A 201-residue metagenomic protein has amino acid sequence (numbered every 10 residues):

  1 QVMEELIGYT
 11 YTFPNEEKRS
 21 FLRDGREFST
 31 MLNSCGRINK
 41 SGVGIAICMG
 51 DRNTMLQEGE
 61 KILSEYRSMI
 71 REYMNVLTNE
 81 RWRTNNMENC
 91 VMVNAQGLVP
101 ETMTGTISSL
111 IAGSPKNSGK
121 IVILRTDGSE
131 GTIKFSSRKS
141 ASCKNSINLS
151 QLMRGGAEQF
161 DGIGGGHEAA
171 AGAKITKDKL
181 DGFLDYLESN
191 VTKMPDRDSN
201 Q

Functional and structural regions predicted by a protein language model:
M3-I47, L56-Q57, C90-Q201: Glycine-rich, acidic loop segments that terminate in or are immediately followed by a histidine
G36, R52, I70, M74-N85 (+3 more regions): Alpha-helix capping/termination and helix-coil
G42-G50, S64, S68: Long, K/E/R/D-enriched contiguous segments that form extended
L56-C90, Q201: Long, charged amphipathic helices and adjacent flexible linkers at domain junctions
